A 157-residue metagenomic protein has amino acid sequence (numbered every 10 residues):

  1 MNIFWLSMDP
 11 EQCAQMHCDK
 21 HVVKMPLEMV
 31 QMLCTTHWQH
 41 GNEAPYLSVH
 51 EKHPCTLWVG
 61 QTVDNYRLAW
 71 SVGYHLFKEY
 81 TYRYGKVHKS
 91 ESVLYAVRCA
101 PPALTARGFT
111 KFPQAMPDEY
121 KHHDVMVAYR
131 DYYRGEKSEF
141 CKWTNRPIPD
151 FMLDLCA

Functional and structural regions predicted by a protein language model:
M1-K52, T56-A157: Sequence termini and other peripheral, non-core segments
